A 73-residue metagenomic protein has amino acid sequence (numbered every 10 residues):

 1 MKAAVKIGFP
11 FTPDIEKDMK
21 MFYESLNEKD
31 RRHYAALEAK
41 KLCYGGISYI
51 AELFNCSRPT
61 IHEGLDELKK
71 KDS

Functional and structural regions predicted by a protein language model:
M1-D72: Double-stranded DNA-binding cores of transcription factors and transposases
